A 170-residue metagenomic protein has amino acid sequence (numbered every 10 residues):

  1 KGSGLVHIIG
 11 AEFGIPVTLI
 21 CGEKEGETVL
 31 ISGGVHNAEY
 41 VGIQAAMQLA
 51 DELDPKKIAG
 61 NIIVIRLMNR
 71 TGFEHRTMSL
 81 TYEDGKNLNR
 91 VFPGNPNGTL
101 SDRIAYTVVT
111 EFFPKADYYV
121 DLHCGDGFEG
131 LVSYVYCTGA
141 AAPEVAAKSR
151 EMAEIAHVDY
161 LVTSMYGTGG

Functional and structural regions predicted by a protein language model:
K1-G170: Structured catalytic-domain cores with a bias toward divalent-metal coordination
